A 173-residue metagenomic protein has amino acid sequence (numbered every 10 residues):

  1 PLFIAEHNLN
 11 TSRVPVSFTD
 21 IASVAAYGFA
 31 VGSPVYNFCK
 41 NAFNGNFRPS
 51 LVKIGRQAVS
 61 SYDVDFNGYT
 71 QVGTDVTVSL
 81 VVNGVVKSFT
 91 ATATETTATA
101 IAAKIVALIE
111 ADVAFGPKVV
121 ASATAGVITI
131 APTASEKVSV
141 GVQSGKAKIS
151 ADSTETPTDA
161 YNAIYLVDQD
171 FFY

Functional and structural regions predicted by a protein language model:
P1-V72: Extended assembly-interface regions of large multimeric machines
L2-I4, V127-A131, F171-Y173: Short, hydrophobic/proline-enriched secondary-structure or compact coil segments at domain edges
D20-G28, G68-V142: Extended, beta-strand-rich, solvent-exposed assembly scaffolds of outer structural proteins
A26, N37-N41, A107, A111 (+1 more regions): Charged/polar, solvent-exposed surface patches and flexible loops
V31-F38, A102-K104, T156-A163: Well-ordered, non-membrane alpha-helical segments in soluble/globular domains
S33, G55-S61, A103-G116, E155: Short, solvent-exposed secondary-structure boundary motifs
A42-A58, A123, T133-Y173: Extracellular Cys-Trp
V64-F66, F115, I149: Extended hydrophobic/Leu-rich segments
